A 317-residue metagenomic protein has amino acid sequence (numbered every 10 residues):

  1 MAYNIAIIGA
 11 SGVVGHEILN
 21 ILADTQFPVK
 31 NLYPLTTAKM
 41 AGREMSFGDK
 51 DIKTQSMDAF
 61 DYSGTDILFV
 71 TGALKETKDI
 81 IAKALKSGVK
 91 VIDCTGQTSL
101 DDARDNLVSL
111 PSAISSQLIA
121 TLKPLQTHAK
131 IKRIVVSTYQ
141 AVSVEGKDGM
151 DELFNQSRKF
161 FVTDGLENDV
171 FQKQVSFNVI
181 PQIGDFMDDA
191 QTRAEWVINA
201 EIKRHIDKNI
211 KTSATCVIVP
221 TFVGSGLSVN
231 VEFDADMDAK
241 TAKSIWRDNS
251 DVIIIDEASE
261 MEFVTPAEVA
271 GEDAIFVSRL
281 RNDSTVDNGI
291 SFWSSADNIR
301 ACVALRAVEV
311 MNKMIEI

Functional and structural regions predicted by a protein language model:
M1-V175, K211, S244, G271 (+5 more regions): N-terminal Rossmann-like NAD(P) cofactor-binding subdomain of oxidoreductases, focused on the glycine-rich
V142-I317: Charged docking surfaces used in two-component/phosphorelay signaling
